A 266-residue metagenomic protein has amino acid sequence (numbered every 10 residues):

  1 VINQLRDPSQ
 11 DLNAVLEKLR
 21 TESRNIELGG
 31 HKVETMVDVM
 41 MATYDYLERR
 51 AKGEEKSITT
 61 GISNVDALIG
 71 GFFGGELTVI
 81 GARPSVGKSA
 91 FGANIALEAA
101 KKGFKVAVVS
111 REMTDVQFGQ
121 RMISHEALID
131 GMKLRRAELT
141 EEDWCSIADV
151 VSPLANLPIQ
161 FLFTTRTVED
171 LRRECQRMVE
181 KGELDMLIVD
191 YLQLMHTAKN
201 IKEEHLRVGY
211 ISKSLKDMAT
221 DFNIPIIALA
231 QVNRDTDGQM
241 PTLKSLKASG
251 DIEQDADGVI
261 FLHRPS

Functional and structural regions predicted by a protein language model:
V1-A51, S85-V86: Short, small/acidic-rich helices and loops at N termini and domain boundaries of DNA replication/processing enzymes
G61-G71: Pre-Walker A adenine-sensing motif
A67, E98-E183, T197: Cytosolic-facing regulatory segments adjacent to core modules
F73-T78: Pre-Walker A (Motif I) flank of P-loop NTPase domains
G81-A82: The Walker A (P-loop) glycine that initiates the GxxxxGKT/S ATP-binding motif of P-loop NTPases
F91: Hydrophobic positions on the alpha1 helix immediately C-terminal to the Walker A/P-loop
M113-V116, T165-E169, L192-M195, I226 (+2 more regions): Conserved nucleotide-binding/hydrolysis micro-motifs of P-loop NTPases
L139, L206-S266: Phosphate-binding/switch region of NTP-binding enzymes
